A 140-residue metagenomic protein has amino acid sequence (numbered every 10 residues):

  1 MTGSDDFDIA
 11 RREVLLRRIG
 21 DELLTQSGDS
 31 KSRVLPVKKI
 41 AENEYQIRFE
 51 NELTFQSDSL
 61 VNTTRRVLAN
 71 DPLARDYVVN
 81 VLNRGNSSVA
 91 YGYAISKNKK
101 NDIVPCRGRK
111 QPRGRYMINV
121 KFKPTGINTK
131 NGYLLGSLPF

Functional and structural regions predicted by a protein language model:
D6-N83: Membrane-proximal low-complexity regions enriched in glycine and acidic/polar residues
R48, E52, A94-S96, N119 (+1 more regions): Generic signature of intrinsically disordered, low-complexity segments enriched in small/polar residues
R65-L68, N98-N101, S137-F140: Short, low-complexity, polar/charged sequence segments that are solvent-exposed and flexible
V78, R84-K130: Extracytoplasmic
N128-F140: N-terminal membrane-entry
